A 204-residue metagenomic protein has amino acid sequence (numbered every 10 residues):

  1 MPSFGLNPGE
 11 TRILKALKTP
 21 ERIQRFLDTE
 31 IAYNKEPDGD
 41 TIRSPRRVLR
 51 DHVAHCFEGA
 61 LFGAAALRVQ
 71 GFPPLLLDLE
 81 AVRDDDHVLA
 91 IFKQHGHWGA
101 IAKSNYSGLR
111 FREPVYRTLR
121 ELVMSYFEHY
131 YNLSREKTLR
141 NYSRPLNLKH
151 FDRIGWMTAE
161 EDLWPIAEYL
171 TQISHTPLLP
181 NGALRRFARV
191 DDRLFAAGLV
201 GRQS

Functional and structural regions predicted by a protein language model:
M1-S204: A structural boundary/capping signal
